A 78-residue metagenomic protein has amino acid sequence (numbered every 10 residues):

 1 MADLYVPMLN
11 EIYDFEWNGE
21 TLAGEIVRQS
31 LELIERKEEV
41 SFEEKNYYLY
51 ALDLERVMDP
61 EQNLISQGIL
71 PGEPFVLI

Functional and structural regions predicted by a protein language model:
M1-L4: Short structural boundary motif marking the start of a folded domain
P7, N18, Y50-L52, I78: A structural detector for beta-sheet-dominated domains
P7, S41, Q67-I69: A generic structural signal for short, solvent-exposed coil/turn residues that cap or connect secondary-structure
M8-R28, D59: Short, contiguous acidic and Ser/Thr-rich linear segments
E11, E32, R36, I65: Short polybasic/polar patches that bind polyanions
E32-V57: Short loop-to-beta-strand transition segments
D53-V76: Eukaryotic mixed-charge, acidic/polar low-complexity intrinsically disordered regions
